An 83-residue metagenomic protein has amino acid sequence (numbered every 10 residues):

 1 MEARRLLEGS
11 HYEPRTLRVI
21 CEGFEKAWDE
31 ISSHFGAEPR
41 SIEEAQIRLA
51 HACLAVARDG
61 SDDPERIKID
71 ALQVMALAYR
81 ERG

Functional and structural regions predicted by a protein language model:
A3-Y12, M75-G83: Short, charged, intrinsically disordered terminal tails
R4-S33: N-terminal acidic leader/helix
R15, V19, E44, D62: Charged, alpha-helix-enriched surfaces in structured cytosolic catalytic cores of large nucleotide-utilizing machines
F35-E43: Short, surface-exposed loop/turn segments at secondary-structure junctions
I42-R58: Amphipathic alpha-helical segments that form the core helices of the histone-fold
V56-R82: Short, compact, well-ordered microdomains
